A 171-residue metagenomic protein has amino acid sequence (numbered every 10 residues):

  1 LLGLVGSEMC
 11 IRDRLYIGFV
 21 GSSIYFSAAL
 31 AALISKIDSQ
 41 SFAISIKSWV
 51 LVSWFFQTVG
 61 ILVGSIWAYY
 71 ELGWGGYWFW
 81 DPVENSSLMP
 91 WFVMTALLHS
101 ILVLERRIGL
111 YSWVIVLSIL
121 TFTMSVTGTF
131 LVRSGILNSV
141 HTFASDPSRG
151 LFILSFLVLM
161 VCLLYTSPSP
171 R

Functional and structural regions predicted by a protein language model:
L1-G6, Y165-P170: Single conserved hydrophobic/aromatic residue that forms the stacking wall/gate of nucleotide- or nucleobase-binding
S7-E8, R12, D38, V63-S86 (+1 more regions): Membrane-interface interhelical loops and short amphipathic "cap" helices that link adjacent transmembrane segments
S7-E8, R12-T58, S65: A conserved hydrophobic secondary-structure block that centers on an alpha-helix together with its immediately flanking
L15-A28, S87-S100, F152-S167: Hydrophobic cores of alpha-helical transmembrane segments in multi-pass inner/ER membrane proteins, independent
F19-S22, V50-T58, S87, W91-M94 (+4 more regions): Residues within membrane-spanning alpha-helices of integral membrane proteins, especially the hydrophobic core/packing
A31-S39, T95, H99-R107, L137-S139 (+2 more regions): Cytoplasmic membrane-interface regions of multi-pass membrane proteins
I34-F55, V103-I119, P147-L151: Membrane-interfacial loop-to-helix junctions in multi-pass inner-membrane proteins
L62-I66, G75-G76, P82-T123, T127: Conserved active-site neighborhood of enzyme catalytic/cofactor-binding cores
